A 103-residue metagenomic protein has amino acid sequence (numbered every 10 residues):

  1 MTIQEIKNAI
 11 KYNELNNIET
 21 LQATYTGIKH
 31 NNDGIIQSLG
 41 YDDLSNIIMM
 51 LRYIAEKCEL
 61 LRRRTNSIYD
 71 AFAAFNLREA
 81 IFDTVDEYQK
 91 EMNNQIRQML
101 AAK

Functional and structural regions predicted by a protein language model:
M1, E19, A23-Y25, R64 (+1 more regions): Intrinsically disordered/low-complexity terminal segments and short unstructured peptides
M1-N8, K90, N94-K103: Short intrinsically disordered terminal tails
I6-N46: N-terminal acidic leader/helix
G27-N31, S38-F82: Acidic, low-complexity, intrinsically disordered interaction modules
I81-M92: Amphipathic alpha-helical coiled-coil segments
